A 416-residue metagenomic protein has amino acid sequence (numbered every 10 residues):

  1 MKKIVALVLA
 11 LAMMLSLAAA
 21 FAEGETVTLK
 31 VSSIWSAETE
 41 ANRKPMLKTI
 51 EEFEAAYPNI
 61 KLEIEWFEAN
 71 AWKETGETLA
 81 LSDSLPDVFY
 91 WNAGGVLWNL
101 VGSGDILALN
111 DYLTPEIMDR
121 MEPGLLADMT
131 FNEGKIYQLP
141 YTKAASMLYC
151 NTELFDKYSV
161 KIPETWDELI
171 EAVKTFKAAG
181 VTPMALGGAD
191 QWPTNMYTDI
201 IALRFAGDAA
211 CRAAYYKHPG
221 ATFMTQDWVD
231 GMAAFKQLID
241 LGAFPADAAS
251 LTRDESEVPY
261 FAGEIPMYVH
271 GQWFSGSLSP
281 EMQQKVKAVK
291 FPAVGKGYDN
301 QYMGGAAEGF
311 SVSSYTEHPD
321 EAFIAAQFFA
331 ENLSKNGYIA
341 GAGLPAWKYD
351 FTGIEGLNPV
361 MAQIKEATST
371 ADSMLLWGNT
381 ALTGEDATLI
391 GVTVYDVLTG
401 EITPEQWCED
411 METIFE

Functional and structural regions predicted by a protein language model:
A6, A19-S103, P115-M118, I162 (+6 more regions): Conserved N-terminal structural module of periplasmic/extracytoplasmic solute-binding proteins
E51-A56, K61, Y158, L241 (+2 more regions): Extracytoplasmic/periplasmic substrate-recognition and gating elements
W66-T75, G95, W166-E171, D247-F261: Short helix-initiation/N-cap motifs at beta->coil->alpha
E68, N92-S146, K161, I170 (+7 more regions): Hinge/lid segment of periplasmic solute-binding proteins
P86-D87, I117-E153, T182-L186, Y298-Y302 (+1 more regions): A structural signal for short loop-to-beta-strand junctions that line the ligand-binding cleft of periplasmic/secreted
Y137-Y141, S146, I170-G220, I265: Extracytoplasmic/periplasmic solute-binding protein
K217-A248: Glycine-centered hinge/linker elements that transmit conformational signals in sensory and ligand-binding systems
G304, F310, G341-G356, A362-E416: C-terminal capping/gating helix-and-loop segments adjacent to ligand/active sites or protein-protein/ligand interfaces
